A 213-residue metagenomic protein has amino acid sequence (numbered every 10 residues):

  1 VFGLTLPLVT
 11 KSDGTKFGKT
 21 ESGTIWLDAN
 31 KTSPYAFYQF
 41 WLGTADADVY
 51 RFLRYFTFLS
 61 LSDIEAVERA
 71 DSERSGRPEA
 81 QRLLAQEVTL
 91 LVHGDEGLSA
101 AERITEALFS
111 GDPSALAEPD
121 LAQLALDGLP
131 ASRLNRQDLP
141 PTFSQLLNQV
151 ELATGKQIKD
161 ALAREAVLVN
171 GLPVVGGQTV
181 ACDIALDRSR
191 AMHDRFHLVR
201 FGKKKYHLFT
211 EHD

Functional and structural regions predicted by a protein language model:
V1-D213: Conserved nucleotide- and phosphate/pyrophosphate-binding catalytic cores in adenylate/nucleotidyl-handling enzymes
